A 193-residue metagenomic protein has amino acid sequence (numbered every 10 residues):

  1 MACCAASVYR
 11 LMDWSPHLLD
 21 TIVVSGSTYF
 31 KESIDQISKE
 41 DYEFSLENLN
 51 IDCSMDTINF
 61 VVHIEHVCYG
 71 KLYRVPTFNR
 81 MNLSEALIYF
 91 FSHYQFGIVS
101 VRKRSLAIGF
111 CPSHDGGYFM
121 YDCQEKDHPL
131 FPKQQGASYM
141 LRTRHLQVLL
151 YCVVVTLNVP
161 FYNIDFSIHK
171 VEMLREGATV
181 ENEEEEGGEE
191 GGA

Functional and structural regions predicted by a protein language model:
M1-E185: Cysteine-dependent deubiquitinase/ubiquitin-like isopeptidase catalytic cores across multiple families
E185-A193: Polybasic, low-complexity terminal segments and linkers that are predominantly intrinsically disordered and enriched
